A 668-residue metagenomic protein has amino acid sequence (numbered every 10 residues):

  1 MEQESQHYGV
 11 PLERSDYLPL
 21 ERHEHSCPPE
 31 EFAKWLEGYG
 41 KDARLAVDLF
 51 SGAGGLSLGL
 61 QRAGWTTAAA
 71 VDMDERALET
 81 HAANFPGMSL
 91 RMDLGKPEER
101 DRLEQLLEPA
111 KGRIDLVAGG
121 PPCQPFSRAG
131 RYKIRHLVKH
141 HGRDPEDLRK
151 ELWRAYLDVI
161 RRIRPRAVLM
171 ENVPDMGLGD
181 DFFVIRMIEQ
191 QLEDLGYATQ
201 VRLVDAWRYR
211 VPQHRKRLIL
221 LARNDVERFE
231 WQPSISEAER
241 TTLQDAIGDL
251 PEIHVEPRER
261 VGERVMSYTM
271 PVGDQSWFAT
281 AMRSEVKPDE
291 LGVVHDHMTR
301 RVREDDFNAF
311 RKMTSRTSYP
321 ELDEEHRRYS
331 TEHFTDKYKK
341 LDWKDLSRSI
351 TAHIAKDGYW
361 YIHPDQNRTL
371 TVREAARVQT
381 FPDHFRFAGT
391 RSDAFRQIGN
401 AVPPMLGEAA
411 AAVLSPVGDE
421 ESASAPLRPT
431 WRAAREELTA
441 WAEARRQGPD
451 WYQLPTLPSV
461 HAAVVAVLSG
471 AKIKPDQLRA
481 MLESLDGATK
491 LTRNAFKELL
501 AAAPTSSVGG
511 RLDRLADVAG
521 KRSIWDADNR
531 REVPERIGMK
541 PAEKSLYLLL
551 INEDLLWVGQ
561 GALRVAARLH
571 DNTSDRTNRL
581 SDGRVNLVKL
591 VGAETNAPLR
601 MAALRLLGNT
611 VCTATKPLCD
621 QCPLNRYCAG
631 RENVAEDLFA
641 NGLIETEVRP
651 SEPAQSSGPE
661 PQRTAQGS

Functional and structural regions predicted by a protein language model:
M1-E4, F278-P426: C-terminal target-recognition/interaction regions appended to catalytic cores
G9-R164, P174-L178, F183: Core alpha/beta nucleotide-donor-binding catalytic domains of modification enzymes
W35, W207-R208, T335-K339: Generic recognition of flexible, low-complexity loop/linker segments
L106-A110, R128-E324: Class I S-adenosyl-L-methionine
L169-V173, A388, S545-L546: Short beta-strands and strand-loop turn motifs
V204, I247, I350-T351, V378 (+1 more regions): Bulky hydrophobic/aromatic "packing anchor" residues in well-ordered structure
K216-R217, L346-R348, V460-V465: Short, surface-exposed beta-edge/turn micro-motifs
S422-S668: HhH-family (HhH-GPD) DNA N-glycosylase catalytic core used in base-excision repair
